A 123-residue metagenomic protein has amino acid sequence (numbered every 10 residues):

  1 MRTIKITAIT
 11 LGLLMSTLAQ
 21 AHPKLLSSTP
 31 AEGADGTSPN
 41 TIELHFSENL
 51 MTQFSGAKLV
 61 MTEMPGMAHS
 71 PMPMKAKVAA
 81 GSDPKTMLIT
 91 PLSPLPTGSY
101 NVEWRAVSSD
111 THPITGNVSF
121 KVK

Functional and structural regions predicted by a protein language model:
M1-A8: Bacterial N-terminal signal peptides that target proteins for export
T10, A31, I89: Generic anion/oxyanion-binding catalytic loop in active/binding sites
T10-G12, F46, A76, V107: Intrinsically disordered, low-complexity boundary segments flanking structured domains
L14-L18: N-terminal signal peptide c-region/cleavage motif recognized by signal peptidases
Q20-K58: N-terminal non-catalytic regions of secreted/periplasmic and cell-surface proteins
A34, M51-F120: Acidic, low-complexity Ser/Thr/Gly/Pro-rich repeat segments typical of extracellular/periplasmic and surface-exposed
